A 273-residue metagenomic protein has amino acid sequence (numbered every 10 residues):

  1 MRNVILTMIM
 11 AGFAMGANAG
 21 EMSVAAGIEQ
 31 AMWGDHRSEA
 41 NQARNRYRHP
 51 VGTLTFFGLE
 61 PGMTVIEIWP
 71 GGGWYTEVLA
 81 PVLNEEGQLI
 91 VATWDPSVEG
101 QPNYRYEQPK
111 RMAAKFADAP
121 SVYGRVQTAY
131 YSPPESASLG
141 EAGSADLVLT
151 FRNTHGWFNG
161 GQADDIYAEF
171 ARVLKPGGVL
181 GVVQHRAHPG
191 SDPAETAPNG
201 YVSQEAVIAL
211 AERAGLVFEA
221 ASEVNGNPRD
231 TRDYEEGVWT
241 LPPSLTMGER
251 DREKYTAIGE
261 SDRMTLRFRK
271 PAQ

Functional and structural regions predicted by a protein language model:
G27-F56, E60: Class I SAM-dependent methyltransferase Rossmann-like catalytic core, especially the SAM/SAH-binding loop
G62-G71: Conserved class I S-adenosyl-L-methionine
A80-P81, A163-P176: A short glycine-rich, Lys/Arg-flanked "PGG" loop and its adjoining helix->strand segment in the class I
I90, G177-H185: Conserved beta-strand signature within the Rossmann-like core of class I S-adenosyl-L-methionine
Y104-S136: S-adenosyl-L-methionine
P134, G156-E169: A short, conserved alpha-helix within the catalytic core of class I
A137-V148: A short acidic, Gly/Pro-enriched loop at the edge of an enzyme's catalytic core that lines a small-molecule cofactor
E253-Q273: C-terminal lobe and adjacent flexible extensions of AdoMet/dcAdoMet transferase-like proteins
